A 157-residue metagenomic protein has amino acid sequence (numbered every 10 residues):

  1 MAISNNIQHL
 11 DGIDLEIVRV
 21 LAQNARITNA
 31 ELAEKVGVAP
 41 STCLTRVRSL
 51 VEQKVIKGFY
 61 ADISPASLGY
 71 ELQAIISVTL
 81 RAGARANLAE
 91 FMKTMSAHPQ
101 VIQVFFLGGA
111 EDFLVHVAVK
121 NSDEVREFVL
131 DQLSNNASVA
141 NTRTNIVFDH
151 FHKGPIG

Functional and structural regions predicted by a protein language model:
M1-G157: A compositional/biophysical signature of low hydrophobicity enriched in polar/charged and small residues
